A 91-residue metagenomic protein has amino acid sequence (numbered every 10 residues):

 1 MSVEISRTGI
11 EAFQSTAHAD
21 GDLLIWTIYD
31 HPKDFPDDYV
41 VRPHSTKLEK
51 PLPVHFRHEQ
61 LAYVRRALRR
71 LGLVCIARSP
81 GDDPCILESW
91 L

Functional and structural regions predicted by a protein language model:
S2-D38, R70, V74-A77: Short N-terminal "domain-start" leader segments that mark the transition from disordered tails or signal peptides into
E11, A62-R65: Generic detector of well-ordered alpha-helical segments enriched in charged/polar residues, highlighting helical
I25-T27, D38-R42, P53-H55, I86-S89: Ordered hydrophobic segments in well-structured contexts
P32-K50: Short aromatic-glycine-(Arg/Gly/Cys) micro-motifs in beta-strand/loop hairpins
T46-K50, R66-R69, P84-C85: Cysteine-rich, disulfide-bonded extracellular modules and peptides in secreted proteins and receptor ectodomains
L48-E59: A short, exposed loop/beta-hairpin motif centered on an aromatic-Gly-Thr core
I76-L91: Short, mixed-charge low-complexity intrinsically disordered segments
